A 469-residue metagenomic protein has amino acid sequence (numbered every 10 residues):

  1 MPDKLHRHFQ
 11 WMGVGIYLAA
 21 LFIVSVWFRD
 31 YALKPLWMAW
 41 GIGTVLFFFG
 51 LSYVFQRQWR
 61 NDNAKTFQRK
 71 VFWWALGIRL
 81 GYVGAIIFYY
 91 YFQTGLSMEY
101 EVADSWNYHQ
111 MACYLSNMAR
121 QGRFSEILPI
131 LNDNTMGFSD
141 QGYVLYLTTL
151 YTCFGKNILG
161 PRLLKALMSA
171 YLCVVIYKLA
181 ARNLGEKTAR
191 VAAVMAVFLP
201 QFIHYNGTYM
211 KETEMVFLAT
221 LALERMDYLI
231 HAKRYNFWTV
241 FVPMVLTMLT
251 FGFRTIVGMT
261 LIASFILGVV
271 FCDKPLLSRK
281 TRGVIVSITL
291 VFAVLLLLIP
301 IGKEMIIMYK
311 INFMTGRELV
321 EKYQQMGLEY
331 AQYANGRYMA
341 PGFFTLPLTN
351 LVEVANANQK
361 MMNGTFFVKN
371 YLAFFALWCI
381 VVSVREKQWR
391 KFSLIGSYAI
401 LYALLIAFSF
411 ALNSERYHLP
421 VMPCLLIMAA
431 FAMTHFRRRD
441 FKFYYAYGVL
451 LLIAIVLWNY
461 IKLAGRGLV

Functional and structural regions predicted by a protein language model:
I16-A19, L76-R79, V242-V245, F375 (+1 more regions): Transmembrane alpha-helix segments characteristic of polytopic inner-membrane glycan-assembly/cell-envelope
Y53, F344-W389: Hydrophobic, aromatic-rich transmembrane alpha-helices and their immediate juxtamembrane boundary segments
Q56-R57, L163-N183, F374-C379: Transmembrane-helix motifs of polytopic, lipid-linked glycan transferases
N63-K70, R234-F241, K274-L290, R437-V449: Membrane-interfacial entry segments at the cytosolic side of transmembrane helices
L159, I176-F198: Transmembrane-helix signature of polytopic, membrane-embedded enzymes that assemble or transfer cell-envelope glycans
R182, A232-W238, L276-T281, N358 (+1 more regions): Membrane-interface helix-loop-helix junctions at transmembrane boundaries of multi-pass membrane enzymes, predominantly
H204, W238-L261: Membrane-interface alpha helices of multi-pass inner-membrane proteins
G207-M215: Short acidic/glycine- and proline-prone juxtamembrane loop motifs at membrane-interface regions of multi-pass membrane
